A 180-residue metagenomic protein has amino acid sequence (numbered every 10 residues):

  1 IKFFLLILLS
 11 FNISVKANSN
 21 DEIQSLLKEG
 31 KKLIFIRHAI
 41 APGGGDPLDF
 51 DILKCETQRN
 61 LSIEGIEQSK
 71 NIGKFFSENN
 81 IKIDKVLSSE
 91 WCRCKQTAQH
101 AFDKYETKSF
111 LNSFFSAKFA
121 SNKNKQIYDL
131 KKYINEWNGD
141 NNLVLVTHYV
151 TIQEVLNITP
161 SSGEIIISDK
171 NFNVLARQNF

Functional and structural regions predicted by a protein language model:
K2-F11: Sec-dependent N-terminal signal peptides
F3, K28-E29, N138-G139: Short hydrophobic "helix-edge" motifs at membrane interfaces and signal-peptide entry regions
F11-A17: Short, intrinsically disordered, charge-balanced linker/junction segments flanking boundaries in proteins
N12, F110-A120, I127, K131-I134: All-alpha RGS (Regulator of G-protein Signaling) helical domain and cognate RGS-like helical scaffolds
N18-S109, F114-K118, I158-F180: Active-site-proximal alpha-helix that buttresses catalytic centers in soluble enzyme cores
F35-R37, A41, Q126-N135: Short, contiguous, well-ordered secondary-structure segments
E64-Q68, N122-D129: Soluble or luminal CAZymes and related metallo-dependent hydrolases
K131-N179: Active-site-adjacent alpha-helix immediately C-terminal to a catalytic or transition-state-stabilizing loop
